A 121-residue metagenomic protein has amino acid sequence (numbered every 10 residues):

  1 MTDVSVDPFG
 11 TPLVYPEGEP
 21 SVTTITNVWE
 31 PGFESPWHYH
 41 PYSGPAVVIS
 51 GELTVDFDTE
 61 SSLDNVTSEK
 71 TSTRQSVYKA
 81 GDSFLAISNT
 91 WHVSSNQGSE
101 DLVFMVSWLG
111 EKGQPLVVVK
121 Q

Functional and structural regions predicted by a protein language model:
S5-P8, L13-V14, P20, V66-T67 (+1 more regions): Double-stranded beta-helix
E17-P20, Y39, V47, K70 (+2 more regions): Extracellular/periplasmic catalytic domains that process cell-envelope and extracellular macromolecules
E19, V28-P31, F57-N89: Short acidic-glycine-tyrosine-enriched beta hairpin
V28-W29, P41-S61: Short, conserved beta-strand element in jelly-roll/cupin
S35-G44, W91: Histidine-centered catalytic micro-motifs
W37, V55-D56, A86, H92-G98: Short beta-strand His + acidic residue motifs that chelate non-heme Fe in jelly-roll/DSBH and cupin folds
P45-V48, V55-D56, S83-A86, V103-W108: Structural recognition of the beta-strand scaffold that forms the well-ordered cores of secreted hydrolase catalytic
